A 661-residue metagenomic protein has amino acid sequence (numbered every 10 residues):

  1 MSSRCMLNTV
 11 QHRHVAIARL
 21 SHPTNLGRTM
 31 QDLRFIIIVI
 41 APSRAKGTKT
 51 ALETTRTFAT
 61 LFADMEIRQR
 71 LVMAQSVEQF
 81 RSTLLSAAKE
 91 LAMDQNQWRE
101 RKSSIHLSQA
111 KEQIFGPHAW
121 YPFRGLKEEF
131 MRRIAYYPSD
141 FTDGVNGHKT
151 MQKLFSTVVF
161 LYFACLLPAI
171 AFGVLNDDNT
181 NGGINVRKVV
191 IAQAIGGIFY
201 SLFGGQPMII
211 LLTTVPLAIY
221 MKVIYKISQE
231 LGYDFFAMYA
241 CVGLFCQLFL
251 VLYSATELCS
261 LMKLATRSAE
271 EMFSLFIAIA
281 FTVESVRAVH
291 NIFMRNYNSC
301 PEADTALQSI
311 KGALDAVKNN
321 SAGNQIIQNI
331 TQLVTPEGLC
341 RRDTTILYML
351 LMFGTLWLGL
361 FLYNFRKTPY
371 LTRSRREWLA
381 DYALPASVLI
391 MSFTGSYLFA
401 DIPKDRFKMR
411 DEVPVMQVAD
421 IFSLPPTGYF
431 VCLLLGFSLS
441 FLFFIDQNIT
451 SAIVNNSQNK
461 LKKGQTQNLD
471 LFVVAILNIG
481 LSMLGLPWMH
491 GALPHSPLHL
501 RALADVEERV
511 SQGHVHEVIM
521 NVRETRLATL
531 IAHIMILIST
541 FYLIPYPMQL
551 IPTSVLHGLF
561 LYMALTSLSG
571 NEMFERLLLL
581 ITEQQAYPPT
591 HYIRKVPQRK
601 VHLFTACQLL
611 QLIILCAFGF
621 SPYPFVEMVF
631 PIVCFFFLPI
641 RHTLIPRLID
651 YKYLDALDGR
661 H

Functional and structural regions predicted by a protein language model:
M1-I40: Heme-based O2/NO sensor domains and their adjacent alpha-helical segments, primarily globin folds but also including
S2-T9, K49, V186, T525-R526: A generic short-segment signal for beta-strand/edge and adjacent turn/coil regions
M30-A45, K49-Q75: Compact beta-sheet-dominated globular domain cores
T55, L61-M93, Q97-H661: Transmembrane helical cores of multi-pass ion-transport proteins
